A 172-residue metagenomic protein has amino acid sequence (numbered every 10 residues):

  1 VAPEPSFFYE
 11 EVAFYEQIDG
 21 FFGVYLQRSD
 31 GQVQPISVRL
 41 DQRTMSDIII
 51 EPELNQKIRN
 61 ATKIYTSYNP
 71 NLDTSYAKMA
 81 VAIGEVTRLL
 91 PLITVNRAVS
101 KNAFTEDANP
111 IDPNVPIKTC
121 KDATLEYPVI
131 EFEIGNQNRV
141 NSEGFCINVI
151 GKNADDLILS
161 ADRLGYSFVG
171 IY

Functional and structural regions predicted by a protein language model:
V1-F8: Secretory targeting signatures
Y9-E10, S29: Structural motif
E16-Y172: Long, folded non-catalytic interaction modules
